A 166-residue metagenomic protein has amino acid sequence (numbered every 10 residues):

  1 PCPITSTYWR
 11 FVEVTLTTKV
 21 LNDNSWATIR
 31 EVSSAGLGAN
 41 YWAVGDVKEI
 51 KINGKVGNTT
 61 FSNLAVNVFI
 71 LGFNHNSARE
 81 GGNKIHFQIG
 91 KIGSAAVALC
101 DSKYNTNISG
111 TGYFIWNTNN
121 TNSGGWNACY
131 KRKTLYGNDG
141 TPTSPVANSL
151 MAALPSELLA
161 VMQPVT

Functional and structural regions predicted by a protein language model:
C2-T7: Extreme N-terminal basic, low-complexity initiation segments that serve as generic localization/processing leaders
Y8-T166: Collagenous Gly-X-Y triple-helix signature in extracellular proteins
